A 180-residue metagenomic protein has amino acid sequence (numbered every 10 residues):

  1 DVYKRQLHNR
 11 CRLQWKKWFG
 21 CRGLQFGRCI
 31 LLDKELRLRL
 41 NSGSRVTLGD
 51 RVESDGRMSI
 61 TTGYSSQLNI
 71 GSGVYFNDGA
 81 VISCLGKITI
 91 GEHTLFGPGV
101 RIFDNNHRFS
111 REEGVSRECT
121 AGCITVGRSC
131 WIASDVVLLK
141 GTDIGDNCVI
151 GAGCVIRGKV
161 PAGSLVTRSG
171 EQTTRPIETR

Functional and structural regions predicted by a protein language model:
V2-Y3: Short, small-residue-biased leader/transition segments that mark boundaries at the very start of proteins
R10-G23: An amphipathic, basic-hydrophobic alpha-helix
L31: Conserved short histidine dyad/triad with adjacent acidic residue
L36-T142, S169-R180: Flexible, glycine/small-residue-enriched loop-and-beta-strand segment within the central core of proteins
G158: Short helix N-cap motif at coil->helix boundaries in the Bergerat
